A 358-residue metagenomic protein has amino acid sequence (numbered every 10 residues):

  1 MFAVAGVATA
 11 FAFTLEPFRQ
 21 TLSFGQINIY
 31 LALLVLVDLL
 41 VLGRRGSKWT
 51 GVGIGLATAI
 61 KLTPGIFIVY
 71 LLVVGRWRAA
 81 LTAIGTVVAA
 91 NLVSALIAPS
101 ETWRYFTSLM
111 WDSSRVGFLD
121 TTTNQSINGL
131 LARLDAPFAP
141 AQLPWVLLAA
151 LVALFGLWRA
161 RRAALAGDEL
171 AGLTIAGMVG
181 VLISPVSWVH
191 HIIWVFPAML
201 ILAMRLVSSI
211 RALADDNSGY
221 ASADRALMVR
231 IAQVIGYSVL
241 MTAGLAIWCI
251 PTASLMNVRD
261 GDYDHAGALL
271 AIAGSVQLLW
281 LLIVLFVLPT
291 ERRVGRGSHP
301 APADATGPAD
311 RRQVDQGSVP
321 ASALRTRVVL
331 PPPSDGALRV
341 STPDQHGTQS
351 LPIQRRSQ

Functional and structural regions predicted by a protein language model:
M1-W49, W77-I192, Y263-I272, V294-P302 (+5 more regions): Primarily membrane-embedded glycan-assembly and transfer machineries that use lipid-linked glycans
D38, I68, P197-M199: Buried hydrophobic packing segments
K48-L71, A176-I183: Membrane-interface alpha helices of multi-pass inner-membrane proteins
I66-V88, L206-S209: Perimembrane helix-loop-helix junctions
L72, P99, L157-A164, C249-T252 (+1 more regions): Transmembrane helix-loop junctions and nearby membrane-interface residues
R159, L202-D215: Short regulatory "switch" loops immediately downstream of catalytic or recognition motifs within protein catalytic
V189-R205: Hydrophobic/aromatic-rich transmembrane helices and adjacent perimembrane loops
A203-V207, Y220-P333, L338-Q358: Aromatic-enriched
